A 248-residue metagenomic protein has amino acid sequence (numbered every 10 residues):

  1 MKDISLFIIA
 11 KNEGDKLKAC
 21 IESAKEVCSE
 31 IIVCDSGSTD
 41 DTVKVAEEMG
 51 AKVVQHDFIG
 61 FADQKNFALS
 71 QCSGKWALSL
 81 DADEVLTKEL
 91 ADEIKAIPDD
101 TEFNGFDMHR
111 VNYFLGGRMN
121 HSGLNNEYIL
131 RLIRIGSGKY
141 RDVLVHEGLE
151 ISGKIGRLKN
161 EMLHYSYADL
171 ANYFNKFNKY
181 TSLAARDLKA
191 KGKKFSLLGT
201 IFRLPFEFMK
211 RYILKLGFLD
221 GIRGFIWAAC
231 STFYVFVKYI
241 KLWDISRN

Functional and structural regions predicted by a protein language model:
M1-S23: N-proximal low-complexity "stem/linker" segments adjacent to membrane-targeting elements
K18, D40-M49, E89-L90: Acidic helix N-cap motif at the loop->helix transition within catalytic regions of sugar-transfer enzymes
E22-I31: Short, acidic, metal-binding catalytic loop of nucleotide-sugar glycosyltransferases
S23, D35-K44, D81: A conserved acidic beta->alpha catalytic loop
S29, V43-Q71: Conserved donor nucleotide-binding strand/loop of the catalytic core
H56, L80-A82: Catalytic metal- and UDP-sugar-binding loop of GT-A-like glycosyltransferases, i.e., residues flanking the conserved
D63-L69, W76-L80, T87-N248: Catalytic-site signature of metal-activated, phosphate-bearing donor transferases, centered on the GT-A/GT-A-like
